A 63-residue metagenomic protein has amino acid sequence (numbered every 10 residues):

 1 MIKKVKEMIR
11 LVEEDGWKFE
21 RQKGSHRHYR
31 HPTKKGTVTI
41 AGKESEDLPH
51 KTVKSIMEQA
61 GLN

Functional and structural regions predicted by a protein language model:
I2-R21, H28-N63: Basic nucleic-acid-binding interfaces
